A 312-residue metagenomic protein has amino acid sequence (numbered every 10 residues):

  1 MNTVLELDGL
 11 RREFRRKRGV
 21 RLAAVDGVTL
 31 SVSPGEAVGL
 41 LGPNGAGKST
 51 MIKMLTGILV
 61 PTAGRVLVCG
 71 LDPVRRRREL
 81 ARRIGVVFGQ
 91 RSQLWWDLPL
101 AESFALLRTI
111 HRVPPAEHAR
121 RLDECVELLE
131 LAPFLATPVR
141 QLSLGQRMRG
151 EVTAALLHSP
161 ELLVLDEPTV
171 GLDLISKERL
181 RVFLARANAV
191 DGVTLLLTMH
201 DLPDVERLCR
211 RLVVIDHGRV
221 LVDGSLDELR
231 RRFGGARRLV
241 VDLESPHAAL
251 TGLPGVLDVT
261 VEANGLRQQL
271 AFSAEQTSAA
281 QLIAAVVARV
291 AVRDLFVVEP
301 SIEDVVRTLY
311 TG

Functional and structural regions predicted by a protein language model:
M1-V4, E13-G27, R77: A short, flexible loop at the N-terminus of ABC-type nucleotide-binding domains that lies
T56: Helix-to-loop junction immediately C-terminal to a conserved catalytic motif
D97, P138-G145: Conserved ABC ATPase signature
A105, T109, A116-F134: Conserved ABC ATPase "signature" region
S159: Conserved catalytic motifs of ABC-family nucleotide-binding domains
L163-E167: Catalytic Walker B motif of ABC-type/P-loop ATPase nucleotide-binding domains
R181-S273: ABC transporter nucleotide-binding domain
